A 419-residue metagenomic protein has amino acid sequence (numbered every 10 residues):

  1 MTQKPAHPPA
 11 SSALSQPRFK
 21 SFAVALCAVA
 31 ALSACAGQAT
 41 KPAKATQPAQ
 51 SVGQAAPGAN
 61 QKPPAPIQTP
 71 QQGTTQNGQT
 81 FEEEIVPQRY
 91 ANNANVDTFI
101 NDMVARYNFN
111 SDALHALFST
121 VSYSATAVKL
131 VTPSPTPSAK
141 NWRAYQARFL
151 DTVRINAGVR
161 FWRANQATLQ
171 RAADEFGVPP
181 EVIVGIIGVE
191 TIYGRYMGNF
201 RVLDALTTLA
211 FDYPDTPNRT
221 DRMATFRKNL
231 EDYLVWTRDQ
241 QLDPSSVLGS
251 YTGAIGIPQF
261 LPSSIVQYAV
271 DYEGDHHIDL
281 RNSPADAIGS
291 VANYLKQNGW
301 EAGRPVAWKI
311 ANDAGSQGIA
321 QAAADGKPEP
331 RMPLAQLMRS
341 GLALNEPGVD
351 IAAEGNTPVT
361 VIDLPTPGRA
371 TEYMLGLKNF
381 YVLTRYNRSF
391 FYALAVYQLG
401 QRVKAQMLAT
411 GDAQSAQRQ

Functional and structural regions predicted by a protein language model:
T2-V24: Bacterial N-terminal signal peptides that target proteins for export
L32-A34: C-terminal motif of bacterial Sec signal peptides marking the signal peptidase cleavage site
A36-A39: Bacterial signal peptide processing site
G73-N101, S111-R163, P214-D215: N-terminal export signals and maturation junctions of secreted/periplasmic proteins
I100-L114, S119-T126, D174-G177, G188-R195 (+7 more regions): Sec-exported extracytoplasmic/periplasmic mature domains
S138-S290: Acidic/His-rich structured neighborhood in mature extracellular/periplasmic domains
P244-P358: Flexible, glycine-rich surface segments
I310-Q419: C-terminal soluble interaction/assembly domains
